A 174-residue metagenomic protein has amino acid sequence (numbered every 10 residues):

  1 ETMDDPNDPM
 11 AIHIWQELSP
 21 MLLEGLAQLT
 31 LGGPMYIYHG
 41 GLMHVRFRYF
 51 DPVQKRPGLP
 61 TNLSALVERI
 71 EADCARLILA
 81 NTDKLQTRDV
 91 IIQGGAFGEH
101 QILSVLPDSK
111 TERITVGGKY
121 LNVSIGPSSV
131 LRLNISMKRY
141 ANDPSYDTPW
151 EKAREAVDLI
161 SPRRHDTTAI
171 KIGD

Functional and structural regions predicted by a protein language model:
E1-R76, T82-K84, L133: Catalytic domains of carbohydrate-active enzymes that cleave complex glycans
G32, G40, V116-G117, I172: Feature targets compositionally biased, intrinsically disordered low-complexity regions with long contiguous runs
A65-R69, E112-I114, V123: Short, exposed beta-strand/loop patches in secreted or surface proteins that constitute
R76-I78, D89-I91, N122, R132-N134: Beta-strand secondary-structure signal
D83-G98: Surface-exposed beta-strand/loop patches in extracellular or lumenal glycoproteins
A96-S109: Short aromatic-acidic-glycine turn motif
L106-G118: Short beta-strand and strand-turn-strand segments in soluble, beta-rich domains
G117-G173: C-terminal beta-strand-rich structural cap/linker in extracellular carbohydrate-active enzymes
